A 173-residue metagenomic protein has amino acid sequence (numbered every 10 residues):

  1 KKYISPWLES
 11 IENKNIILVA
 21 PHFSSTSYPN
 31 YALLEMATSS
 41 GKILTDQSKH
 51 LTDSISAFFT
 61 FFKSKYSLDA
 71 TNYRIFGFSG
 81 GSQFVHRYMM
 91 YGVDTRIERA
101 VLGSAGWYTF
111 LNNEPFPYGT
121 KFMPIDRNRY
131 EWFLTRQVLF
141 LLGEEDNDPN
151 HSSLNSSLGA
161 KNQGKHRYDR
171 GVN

Functional and structural regions predicted by a protein language model:
K1-N72: Serine-hydrolase catalytic machinery in alpha/beta-hydrolase-like enzymes
K2-I4, N30-A32, R87-M89, L111-E114 (+1 more regions): Short, solvent-exposed loop/turn and secondary-structure capping segments
E9-K14, L68-D69, G92-T95, Y130-T135: Extracellular/periplasmic catalytic domains that process cell-envelope and extracellular macromolecules
L44-T52, F78, S82, G164-G171: Solvent-exposed, acidic/flexible segments
F59-Y66, G92, S104, L142: Sec/Tat-exported extracytoplasmic proteins
R74-G77, G103: Short beta-strand immediately N-terminal to the catalytic nucleophile in serine-hydrolase-like folds
S82-V93: Short glycine-enriched nucleophile-adjacent loop and the immediately C-terminal alpha-helix near the catalytic center
E98-N173: The feature captures the conserved acid-bearing segment of alpha/beta-hydrolase catalytic domains
